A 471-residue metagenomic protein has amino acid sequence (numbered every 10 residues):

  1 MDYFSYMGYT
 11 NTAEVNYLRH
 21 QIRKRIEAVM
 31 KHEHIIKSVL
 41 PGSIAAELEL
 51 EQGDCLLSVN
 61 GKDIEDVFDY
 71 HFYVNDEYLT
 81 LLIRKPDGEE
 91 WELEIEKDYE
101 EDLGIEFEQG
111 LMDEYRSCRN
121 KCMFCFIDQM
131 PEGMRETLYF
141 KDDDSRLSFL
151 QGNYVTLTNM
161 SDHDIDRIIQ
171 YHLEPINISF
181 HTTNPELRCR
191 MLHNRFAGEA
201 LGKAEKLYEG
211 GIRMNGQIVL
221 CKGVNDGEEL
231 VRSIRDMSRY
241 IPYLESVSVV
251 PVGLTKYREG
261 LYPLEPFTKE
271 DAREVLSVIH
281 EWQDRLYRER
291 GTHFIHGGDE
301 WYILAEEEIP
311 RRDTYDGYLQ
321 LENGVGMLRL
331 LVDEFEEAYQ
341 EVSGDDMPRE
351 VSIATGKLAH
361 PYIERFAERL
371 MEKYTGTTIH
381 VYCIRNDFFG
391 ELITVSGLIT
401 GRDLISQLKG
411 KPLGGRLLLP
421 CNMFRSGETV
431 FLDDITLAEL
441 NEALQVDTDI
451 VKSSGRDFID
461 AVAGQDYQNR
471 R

Functional and structural regions predicted by a protein language model:
D2-G8, I26-V29, I35, E306-R471: Radical SAM enzyme core and accessory elements
A45, G53-L56, L81, C125: Terminal peptide-recognition signature
E47-E65: Conserved PDZ fold ligand-binding element
D63-Y70, E90-W91: Short, Lys/Arg- and Gly-enriched loop/turn segments at beta-strand edges
F68-L82, D98-E100: Short, compositionally biased
G88-E90, K97-Y243, G253-W282: Conserved Radical SAM active-site core
P175-N177, R213-N215, S246-S248, F294-H296 (+1 more regions): Structural preference for beta-strand elements that scaffold enzyme active sites
G223-V224, L244-E270, E289-R312, N386-E391 (+1 more regions): Flexible glycine/acidic-rich beta-alpha junction loops that bind and position SAM and/or redox cofactors in anaerobic
